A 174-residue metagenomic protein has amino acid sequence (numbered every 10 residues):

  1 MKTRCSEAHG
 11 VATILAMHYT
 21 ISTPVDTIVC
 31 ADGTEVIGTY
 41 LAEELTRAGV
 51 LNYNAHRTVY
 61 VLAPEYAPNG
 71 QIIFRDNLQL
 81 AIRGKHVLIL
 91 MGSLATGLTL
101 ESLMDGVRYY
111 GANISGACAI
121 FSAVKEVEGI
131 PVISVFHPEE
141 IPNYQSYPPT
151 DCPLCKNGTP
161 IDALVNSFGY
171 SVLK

Functional and structural regions predicted by a protein language model:
M1-P24, S167-L173: Active-site-facing substrate-recognition patch
A8, A12, T34, G38-A42 (+1 more regions): Short, highly selective alpha-helical patches that border small-molecule cofactor pockets in redox/cofactor-processing
H18-I21, R75-A81, P149: Short amphipathic alpha-helix with an adjacent loop that forms part of the alpha/beta core around
I21-T34: Short glycine-rich phosphate-binding loop at a beta-alpha junction
C30, I89-L90: Hydrophobic Val/Ile/Leu positions in short beta-strands of Rossmann-like dinucleotide-binding domains
G38-L88, A95-L98: Short, glycine/charge-rich flexible loops or terminal/linker lids adjacent to PRPP-binding catalytic cores
L98-D105: Conserved acetyl-CoA-binding loop-helix of GNAT-fold acetyltransferases
D105-K174: PRPP-dependent phosphoribosyltransferase catalytic core
